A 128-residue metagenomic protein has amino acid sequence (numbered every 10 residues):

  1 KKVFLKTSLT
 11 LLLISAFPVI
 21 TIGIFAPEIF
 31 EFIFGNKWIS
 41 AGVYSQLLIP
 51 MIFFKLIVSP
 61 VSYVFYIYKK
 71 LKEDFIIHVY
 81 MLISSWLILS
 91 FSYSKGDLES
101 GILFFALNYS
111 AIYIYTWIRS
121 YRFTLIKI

Functional and structural regions predicted by a protein language model:
K1, F34, F65-Y66: Catalytic cores of transferase enzymes with a strong primary signal for eukaryotic protein kinases
K1-L13, T21-I24, G42-S45: Interfacial transmembrane-helix starts/ends
K2, R122-I128: Interhelical loop/hinge segments that connect adjacent transmembrane helices in multipass membrane
T7, N36-K37, L48: Alpha-helix boundary/capping residues
L9, W38-I39, S85: Residue-level marker of structural boundaries
F17-N36: Short membrane-interface helical motifs at transmembrane helix boundaries in multi-pass membrane transporters
V19, I24, V43-K69, E73-Y93 (+1 more regions): Short runs within selected transmembrane alpha-helices of multi-pass transporters and secretion channels
I33-S40, H78: Helix-boundary and loop/linker segments of multi-pass membrane transporters
